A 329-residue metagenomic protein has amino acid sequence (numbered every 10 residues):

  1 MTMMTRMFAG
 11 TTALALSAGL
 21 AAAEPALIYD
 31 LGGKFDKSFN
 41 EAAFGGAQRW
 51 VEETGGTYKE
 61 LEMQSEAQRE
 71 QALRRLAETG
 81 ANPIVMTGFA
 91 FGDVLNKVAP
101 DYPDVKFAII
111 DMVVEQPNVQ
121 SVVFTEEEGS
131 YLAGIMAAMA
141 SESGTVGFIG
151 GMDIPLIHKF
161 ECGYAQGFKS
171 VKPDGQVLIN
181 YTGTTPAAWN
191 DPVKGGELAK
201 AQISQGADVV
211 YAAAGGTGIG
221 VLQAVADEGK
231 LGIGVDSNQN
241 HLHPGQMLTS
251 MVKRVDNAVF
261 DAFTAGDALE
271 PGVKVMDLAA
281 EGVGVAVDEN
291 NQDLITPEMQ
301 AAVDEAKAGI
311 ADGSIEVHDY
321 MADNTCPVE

Functional and structural regions predicted by a protein language model:
M1-A23: Gram-negative bacterial Sec-dependent N-terminal signal peptides
A23-E329: A residue-level marker of the well-folded mature domains of exported/periplasmic proteins
